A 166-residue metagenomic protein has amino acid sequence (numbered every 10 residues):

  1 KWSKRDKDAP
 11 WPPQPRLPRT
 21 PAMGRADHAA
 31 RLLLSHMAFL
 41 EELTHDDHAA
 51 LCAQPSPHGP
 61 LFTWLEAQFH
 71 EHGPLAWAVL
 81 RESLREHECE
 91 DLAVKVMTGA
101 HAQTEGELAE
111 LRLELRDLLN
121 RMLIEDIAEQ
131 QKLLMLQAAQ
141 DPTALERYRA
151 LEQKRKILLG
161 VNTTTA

Functional and structural regions predicted by a protein language model:
K1-A166: A charged alpha-helical hairpin associated with nucleic-acid processing machineries
